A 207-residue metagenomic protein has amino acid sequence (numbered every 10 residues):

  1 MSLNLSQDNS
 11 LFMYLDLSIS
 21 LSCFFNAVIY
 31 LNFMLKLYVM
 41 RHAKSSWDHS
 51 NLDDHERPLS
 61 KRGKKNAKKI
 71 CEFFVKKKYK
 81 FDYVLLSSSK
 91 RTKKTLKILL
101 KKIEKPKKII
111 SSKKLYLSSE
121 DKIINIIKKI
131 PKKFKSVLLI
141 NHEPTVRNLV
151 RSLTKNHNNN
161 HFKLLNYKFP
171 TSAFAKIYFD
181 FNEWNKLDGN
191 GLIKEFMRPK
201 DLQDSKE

Functional and structural regions predicted by a protein language model:
S2-Y14, S18-C23: Low-acidity, Ser/Thr- and Arg-rich intrinsically disordered low-complexity segments
C23-F33: Short, Lys/Arg-enriched N-terminal segments with co-localized hydrophobic residues within the first ~10-30 amino acids
L35-K36, M40-K114, S118, F169: Active-site-proximal alpha-helix that buttresses catalytic centers in soluble enzyme cores
K36-L37, K132-N141: Generic beta-sheet signal
K77-Y79, I130-K135: Glycine-rich phosphate-binding loop signature in dinucleotide/nucleotide-binding domains
F81-K102, F181-E207: Conserved histidine-centered catalytic loops in small-molecule metabolism enzymes
L115-K129: Short phosphate-binding loop-to-helix
T154, N158-F196: Domain-level recognition of soluble alpha/beta enzyme cores, biased toward histidine phosphatases/phosphomutases
